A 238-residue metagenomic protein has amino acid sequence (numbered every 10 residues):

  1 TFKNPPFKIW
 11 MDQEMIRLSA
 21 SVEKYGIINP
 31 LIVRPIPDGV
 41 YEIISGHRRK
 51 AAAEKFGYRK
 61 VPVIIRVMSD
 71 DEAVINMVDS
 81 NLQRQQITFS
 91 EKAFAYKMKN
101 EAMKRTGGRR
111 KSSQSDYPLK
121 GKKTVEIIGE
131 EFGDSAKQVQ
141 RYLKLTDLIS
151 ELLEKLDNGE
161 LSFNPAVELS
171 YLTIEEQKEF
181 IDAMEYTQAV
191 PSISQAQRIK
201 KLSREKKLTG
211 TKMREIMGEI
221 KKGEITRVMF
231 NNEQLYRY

Functional and structural regions predicted by a protein language model:
T1-R66, E72-Q86: Short, charged/polar connector segments at secondary-structure boundaries
W10-Q13, R17, H47-R48, S69 (+7 more regions): Charged, alpha-helix-enriched surfaces in structured cytosolic catalytic cores of large nucleotide-utilizing machines
M11, F89, S113, S192-Q195: Residue-level recognition of alpha-helical structural elements
I16-A20, K97, K178: Amphipathic, non-transmembrane alpha-helical secondary structure
I27-N29, Q83, Q114, Q140 (+2 more regions): Glutamine-centric residue-chemistry signal
Y58-R59, V67, A102, L145 (+1 more regions): A short linear boundary/processing microfeature
R84-L172: Alpha-helical interaction elements
F132, A136-Y238: Amphipathic alpha-helical extensions and coiled-coil-like segments
